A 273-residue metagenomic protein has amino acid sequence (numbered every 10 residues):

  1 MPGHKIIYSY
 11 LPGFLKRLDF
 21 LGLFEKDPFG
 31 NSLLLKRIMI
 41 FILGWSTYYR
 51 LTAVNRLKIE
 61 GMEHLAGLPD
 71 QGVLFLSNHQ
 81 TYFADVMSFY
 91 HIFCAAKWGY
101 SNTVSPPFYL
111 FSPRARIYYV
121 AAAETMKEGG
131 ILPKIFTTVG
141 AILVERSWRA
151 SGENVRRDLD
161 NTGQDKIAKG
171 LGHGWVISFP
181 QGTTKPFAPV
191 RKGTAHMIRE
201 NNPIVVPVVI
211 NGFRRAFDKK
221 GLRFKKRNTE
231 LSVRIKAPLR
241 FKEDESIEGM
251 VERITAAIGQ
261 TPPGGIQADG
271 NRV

Functional and structural regions predicted by a protein language model:
P2-E60, S88, I131-V139: A transmembrane-helix-recognition feature enriched in membrane-embedded lipid enzymes and envelope glyco-/phospholipid
K26, P133, G172-S178, G182-G249: A cross-family acyltransferase "interaction/gating" segment
T47-Q80, Y90: Helix-to-loop junction immediately C-terminal to a conserved catalytic motif
K58-G61, E128, D160-Q164, V190-T194: Amphipathic coiled-coil/heptad-repeat helices and related helical stalk/stem segments that mediate oligomerization
P69-G152: Catalytic core of membrane glycerolipid acyltransferases/transacylases, capturing the structured, soluble-facing
A141-P186: Internal catalytic-core helix/loop-beta-alpha segment that presents or stabilizes conserved functional determinants
M250-T261: Short amphipathic C-terminal alpha-helix that caps PH/PH-like domains
G264-V273: Short, flexible loop/turn segments with low-complexity composition
